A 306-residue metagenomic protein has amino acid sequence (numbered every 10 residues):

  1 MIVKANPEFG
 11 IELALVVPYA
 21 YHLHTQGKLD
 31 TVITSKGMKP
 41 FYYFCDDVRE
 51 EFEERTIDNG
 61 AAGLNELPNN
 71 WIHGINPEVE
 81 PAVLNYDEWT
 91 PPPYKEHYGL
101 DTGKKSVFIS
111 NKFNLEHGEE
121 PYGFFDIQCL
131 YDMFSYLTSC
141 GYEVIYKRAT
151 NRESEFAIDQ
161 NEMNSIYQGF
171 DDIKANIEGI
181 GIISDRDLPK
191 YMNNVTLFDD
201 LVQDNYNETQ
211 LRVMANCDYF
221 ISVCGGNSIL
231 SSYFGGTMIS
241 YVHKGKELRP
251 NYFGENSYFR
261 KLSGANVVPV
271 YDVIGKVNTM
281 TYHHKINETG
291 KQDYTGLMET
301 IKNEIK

Functional and structural regions predicted by a protein language model:
M1-I2, S106, D218-Y219: Structural motif
V3-K104, S110-E119: Secretory-pathway glycan-assembly enzymes, especially type II membrane glycosyltransferases that use nucleotide-sugar
K4-L13, E120-I127, I221, K261 (+1 more regions): Short, charged/polar micro-motifs that form catalytic or ligand-binding hotspots
I11, K39-Y43, L115-E119, E153-A157 (+2 more regions): Short catalytic/ligand-binding loop motif for oxyanion handling, primarily in non-cytosolic enzymes, centered on
L23-Q26, G74-R186, D293-I305: Core catalytic architecture of nucleotide-activated donor-dependent transferases building glycoconjugates
L29-V32, K39-W71, D159-F170, Y191-D200 (+2 more regions): Active-site regions of enzymes building and remodeling cell-envelope glycoconjugates
F124-F134, G141-L248, N256: Donor-binding and catalytic core of enzymes assembling or modifying cell-surface/extracellular glycoconjugates
S228-K306: Nucleotide-sugar donor-binding patch of glycosyltransferase catalytic domains
